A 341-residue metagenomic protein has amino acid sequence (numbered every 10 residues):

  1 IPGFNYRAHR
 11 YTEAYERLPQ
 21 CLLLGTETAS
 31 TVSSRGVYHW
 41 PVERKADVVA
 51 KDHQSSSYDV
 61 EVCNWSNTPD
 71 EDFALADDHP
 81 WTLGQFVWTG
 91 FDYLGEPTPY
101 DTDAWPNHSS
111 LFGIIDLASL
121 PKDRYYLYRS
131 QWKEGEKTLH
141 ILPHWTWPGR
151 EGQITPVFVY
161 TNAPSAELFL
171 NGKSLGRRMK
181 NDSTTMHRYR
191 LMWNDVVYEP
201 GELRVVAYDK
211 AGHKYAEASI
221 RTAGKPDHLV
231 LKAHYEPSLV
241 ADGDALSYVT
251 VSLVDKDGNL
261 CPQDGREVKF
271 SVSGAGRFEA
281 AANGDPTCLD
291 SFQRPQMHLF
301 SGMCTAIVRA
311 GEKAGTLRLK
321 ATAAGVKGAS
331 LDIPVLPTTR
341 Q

Functional and structural regions predicted by a protein language model:
I1-K214: Extended substrate-binding grooves/exosites of carbohydrate-active enzymes
W147-G152, S238-S247: Short, solvent-exposed loop/linker segments at the N-terminal edge of repeated beta-sheet extracellular domains
V157-Y160, V206, D244-P262, V268 (+1 more regions): Beta-strand-rich structural segments
R178-K180, P226-L231, F270-C288, T339-Q341: Short aromatic-acidic-glycine turn motif
L191-Y198, Q293-E312: Short, hydrophobic beta-strand segments
Y198-E202, L246, A314-T316: Extracellular Ig-like/FN3 beta-sandwich strand-entry sites
Y208-K210, T322-V326: Beta-strand-rich extracellular modules
G212-G224, K327-L336: Edge beta-strands of extracellular beta-sandwich domains
